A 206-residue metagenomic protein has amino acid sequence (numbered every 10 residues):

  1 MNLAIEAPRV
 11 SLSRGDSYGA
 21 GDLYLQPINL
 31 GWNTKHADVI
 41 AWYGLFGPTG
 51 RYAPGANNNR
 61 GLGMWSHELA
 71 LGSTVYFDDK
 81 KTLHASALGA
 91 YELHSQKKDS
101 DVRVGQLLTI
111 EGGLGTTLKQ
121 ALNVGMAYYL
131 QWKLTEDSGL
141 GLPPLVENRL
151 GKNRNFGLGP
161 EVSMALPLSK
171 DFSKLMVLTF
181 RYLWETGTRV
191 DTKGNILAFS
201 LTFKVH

Functional and structural regions predicted by a protein language model:
M1-V104, R149-N153, F203-H206: Outer-membrane pore/translocation modules
K98-H206: Outer membrane beta-barrel transmembrane domains
